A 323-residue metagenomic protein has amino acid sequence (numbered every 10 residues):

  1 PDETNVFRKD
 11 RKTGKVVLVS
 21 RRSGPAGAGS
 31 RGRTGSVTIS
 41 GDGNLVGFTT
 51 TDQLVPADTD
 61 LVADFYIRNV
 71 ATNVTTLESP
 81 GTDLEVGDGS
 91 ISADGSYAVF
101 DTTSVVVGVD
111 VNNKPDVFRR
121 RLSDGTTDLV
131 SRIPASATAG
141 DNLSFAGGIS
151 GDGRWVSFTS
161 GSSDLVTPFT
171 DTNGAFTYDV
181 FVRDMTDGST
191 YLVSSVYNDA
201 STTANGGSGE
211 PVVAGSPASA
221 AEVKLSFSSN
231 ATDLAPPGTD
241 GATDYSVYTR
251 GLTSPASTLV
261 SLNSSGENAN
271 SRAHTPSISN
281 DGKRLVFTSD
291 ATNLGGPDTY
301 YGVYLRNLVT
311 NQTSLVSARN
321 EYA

Functional and structural regions predicted by a protein language model:
P1-A323: Conserved "turn/edge" positions that cap or connect secondary-structure elements within repeat/scaffolded domains
